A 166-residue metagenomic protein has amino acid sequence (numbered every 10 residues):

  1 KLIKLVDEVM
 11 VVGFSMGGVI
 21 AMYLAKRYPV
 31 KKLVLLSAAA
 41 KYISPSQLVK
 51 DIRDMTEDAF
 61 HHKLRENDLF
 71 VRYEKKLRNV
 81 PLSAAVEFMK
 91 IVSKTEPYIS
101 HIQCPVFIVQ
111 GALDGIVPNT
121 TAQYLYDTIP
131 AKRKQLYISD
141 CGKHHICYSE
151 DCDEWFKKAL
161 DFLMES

Functional and structural regions predicted by a protein language model:
G13-G17, A21: Gly/Ala-rich beta-loop-alpha elbow adjacent to hydrolase catalytic centers
V30, V34-F60, A85: Flexible "cap/lid" loop of the alpha/beta hydrolase fold
P81-Y98, C104: Active-site nucleophile elbow and catalytic-triad environment of alpha/beta-hydrolase enzymes
H101-I102, I108-Q110, D114: Short beta-strand/loop motif that positions the catalytic acidic residue of the alpha/beta-hydrolase fold
C104, P118-D127: Short alpha-helix in the alpha/beta-hydrolase fold that links the catalytic acid
Q123, D127-H145: Catalytic histidine neighborhood in serine/cysteine hydrolases with alpha/beta-hydrolase-type architecture
D140-S166: Catalytic active-site module of serine/aspartate enzymes centered on a nucleophile-bearing elbow/loop
